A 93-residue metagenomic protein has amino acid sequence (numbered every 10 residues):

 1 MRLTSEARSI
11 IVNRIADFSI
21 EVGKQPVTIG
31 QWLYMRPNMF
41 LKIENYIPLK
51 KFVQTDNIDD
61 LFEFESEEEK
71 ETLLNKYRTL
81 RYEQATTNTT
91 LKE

Functional and structural regions predicted by a protein language model:
M1-E21: A short, Lys/Arg-rich alpha-helix, primarily the initiator
M1-R2, E21-Q25, L49-T55: Secretory-pathway ectodomains
I10, V22, R36, D56 (+2 more regions): Short, flexible helical or helix-coil boundary motifs
R14, Q25-G30, K42: Short coil turns linking two alpha-helices in DNA-binding domains
D17-V22, L41, Y46, L61-F62: A generic structural signal for ordered secondary structure
Q31-Y34, E63: Phosphate-coordinating loops and pocket residues in cytosolic domains that bind phosphorylated ligands
M35-K51: Short, basic-rich loop-to-helix N-cap that marks the start of a DNA-contacting helix
D59-E93: Short, charged recognition helix plus adjacent turn of helix-turn-helix-like nucleic-acid-binding domains
